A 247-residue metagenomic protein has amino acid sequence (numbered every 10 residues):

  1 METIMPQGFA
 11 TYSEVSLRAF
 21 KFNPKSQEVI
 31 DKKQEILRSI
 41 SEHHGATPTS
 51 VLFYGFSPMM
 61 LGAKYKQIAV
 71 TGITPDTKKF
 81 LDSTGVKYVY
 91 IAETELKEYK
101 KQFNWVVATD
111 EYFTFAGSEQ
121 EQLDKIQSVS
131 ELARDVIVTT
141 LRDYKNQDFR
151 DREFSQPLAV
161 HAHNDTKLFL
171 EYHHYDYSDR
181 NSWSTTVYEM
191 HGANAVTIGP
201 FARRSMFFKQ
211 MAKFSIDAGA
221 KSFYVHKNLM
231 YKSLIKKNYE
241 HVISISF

Functional and structural regions predicted by a protein language model:
M1-A46: Conserved class I S-adenosyl-L-methionine
T49, N104, D135: Conserved acidic residues
T49-Y99: Class I SAM-dependent methyltransferase SAM/SAH-binding core
F103, N181-S182, K236-E240: A short, glycine/Asx- and small/polar-enriched loop/turn that sits immediately N-terminal to a beta-strand
N104-Q122: A short SAM/SAH-binding and catalytic strip from SAM-dependent methyltransferases
Q120-I137: A short glycine-rich, Lys/Arg-flanked "PGG" loop and its adjoining helix->strand segment in the class I
T140-Q210: SAM-dependent methyltransferase
A202-F247: C-terminal lobe and adjacent flexible extensions of AdoMet/dcAdoMet transferase-like proteins
